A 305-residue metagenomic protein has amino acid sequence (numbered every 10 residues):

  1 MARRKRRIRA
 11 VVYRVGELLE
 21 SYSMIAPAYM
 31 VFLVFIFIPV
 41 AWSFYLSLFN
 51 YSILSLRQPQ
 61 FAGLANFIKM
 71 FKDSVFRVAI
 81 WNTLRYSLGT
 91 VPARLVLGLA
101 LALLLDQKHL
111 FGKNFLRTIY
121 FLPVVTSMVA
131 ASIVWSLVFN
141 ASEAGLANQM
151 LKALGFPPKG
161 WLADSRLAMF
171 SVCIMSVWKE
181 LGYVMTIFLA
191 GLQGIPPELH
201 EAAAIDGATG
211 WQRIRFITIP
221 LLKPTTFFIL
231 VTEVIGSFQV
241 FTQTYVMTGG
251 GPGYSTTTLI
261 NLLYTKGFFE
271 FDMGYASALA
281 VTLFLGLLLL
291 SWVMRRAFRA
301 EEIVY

Functional and structural regions predicted by a protein language model:
M1-V15: Short, Lys/Arg-rich, polar N-terminal cytosolic tail immediately upstream of the first transmembrane signal-anchor
E17-Y305: A structural signal for multi-pass alpha-helical bundles of membrane permease subunits that mediate small-molecule
